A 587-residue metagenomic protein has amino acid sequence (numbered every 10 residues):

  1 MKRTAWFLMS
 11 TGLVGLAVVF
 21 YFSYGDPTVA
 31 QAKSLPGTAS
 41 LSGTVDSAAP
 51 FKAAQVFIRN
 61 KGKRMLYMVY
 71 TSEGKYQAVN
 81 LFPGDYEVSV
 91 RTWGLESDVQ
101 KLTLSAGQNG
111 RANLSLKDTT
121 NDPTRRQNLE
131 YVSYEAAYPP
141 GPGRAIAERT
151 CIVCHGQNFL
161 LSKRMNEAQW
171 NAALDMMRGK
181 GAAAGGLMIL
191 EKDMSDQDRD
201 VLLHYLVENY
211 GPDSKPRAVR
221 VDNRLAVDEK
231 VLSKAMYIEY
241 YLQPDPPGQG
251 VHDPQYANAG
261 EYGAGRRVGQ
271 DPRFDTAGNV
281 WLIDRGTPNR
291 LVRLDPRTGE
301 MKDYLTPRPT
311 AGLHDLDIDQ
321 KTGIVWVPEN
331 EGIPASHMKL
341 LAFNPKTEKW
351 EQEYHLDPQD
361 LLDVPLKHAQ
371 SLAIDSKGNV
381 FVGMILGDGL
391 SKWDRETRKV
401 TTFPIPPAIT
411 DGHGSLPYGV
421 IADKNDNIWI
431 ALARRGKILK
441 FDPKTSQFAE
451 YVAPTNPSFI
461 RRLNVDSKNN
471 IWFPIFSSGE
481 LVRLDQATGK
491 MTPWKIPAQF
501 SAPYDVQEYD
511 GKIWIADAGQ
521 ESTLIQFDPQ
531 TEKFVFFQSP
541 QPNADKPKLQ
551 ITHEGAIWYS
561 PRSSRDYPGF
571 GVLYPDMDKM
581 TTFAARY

Functional and structural regions predicted by a protein language model:
A39, S47-G62, P83: Short, ordered, surface-exposed loop/turn motifs in non-cytosolic proteins
N60-K75: Short, acidic Ser/Thr/Gly-rich low-complexity loop/linker segments typical of extracellular and cell-surface proteins
K61-R64, D85, S89-K101: A short, solvent-exposed loop/turn motif at the edges and junctions of modular extracellular/periplasmic domains
W93-A112, K117: Structured interaction patches on ligand/partner-binding surfaces of diverse proteins
A147-N158, L202, L206: The canonical Cys-X-X-Cys-His
Q249-P254, Y262-T276, P309-T322, Q359-K377 (+4 more regions): Beta-rich, blade/repeat-based domains predominating in secreted/periplasmic proteins but also intracellular
G265, L282-G286, V325-A335, V382-L386 (+4 more regions): Conserved beta-strand positions in repeat-built beta-propeller and related beta-rich domains
N543-Y587: Blade-level signature of beta-propeller repeat domains, shared across WD40, Kelch, NHL, RCC1 and BNR/Asp-box propellers
